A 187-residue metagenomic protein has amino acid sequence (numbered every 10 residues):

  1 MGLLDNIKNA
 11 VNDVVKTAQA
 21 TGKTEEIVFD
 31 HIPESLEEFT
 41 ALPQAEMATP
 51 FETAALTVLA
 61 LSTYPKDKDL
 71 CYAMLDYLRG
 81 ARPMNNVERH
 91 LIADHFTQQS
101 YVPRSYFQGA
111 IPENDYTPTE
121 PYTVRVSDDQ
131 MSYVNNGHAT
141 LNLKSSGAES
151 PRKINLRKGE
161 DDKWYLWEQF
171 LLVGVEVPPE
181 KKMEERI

Functional and structural regions predicted by a protein language model:
G2, E149-R186: Short beta-strand edge/turn micro-motifs at domain boundaries
G2-I27, R186: Glycine- and small hydrophobic-rich membrane-insertion segments that are intrinsically disordered in solution
T21-A110: Core segments of small alpha/beta cavity-forming domains
A55-A60, T123-R125, T140-N142, K153-N155 (+1 more regions): Ordered hydrophobic segments in well-structured contexts
Y64, D129, S146, G159-D161: Generic structural motif
R89-E149: Surface-exposed, charged secondary-structure patches
